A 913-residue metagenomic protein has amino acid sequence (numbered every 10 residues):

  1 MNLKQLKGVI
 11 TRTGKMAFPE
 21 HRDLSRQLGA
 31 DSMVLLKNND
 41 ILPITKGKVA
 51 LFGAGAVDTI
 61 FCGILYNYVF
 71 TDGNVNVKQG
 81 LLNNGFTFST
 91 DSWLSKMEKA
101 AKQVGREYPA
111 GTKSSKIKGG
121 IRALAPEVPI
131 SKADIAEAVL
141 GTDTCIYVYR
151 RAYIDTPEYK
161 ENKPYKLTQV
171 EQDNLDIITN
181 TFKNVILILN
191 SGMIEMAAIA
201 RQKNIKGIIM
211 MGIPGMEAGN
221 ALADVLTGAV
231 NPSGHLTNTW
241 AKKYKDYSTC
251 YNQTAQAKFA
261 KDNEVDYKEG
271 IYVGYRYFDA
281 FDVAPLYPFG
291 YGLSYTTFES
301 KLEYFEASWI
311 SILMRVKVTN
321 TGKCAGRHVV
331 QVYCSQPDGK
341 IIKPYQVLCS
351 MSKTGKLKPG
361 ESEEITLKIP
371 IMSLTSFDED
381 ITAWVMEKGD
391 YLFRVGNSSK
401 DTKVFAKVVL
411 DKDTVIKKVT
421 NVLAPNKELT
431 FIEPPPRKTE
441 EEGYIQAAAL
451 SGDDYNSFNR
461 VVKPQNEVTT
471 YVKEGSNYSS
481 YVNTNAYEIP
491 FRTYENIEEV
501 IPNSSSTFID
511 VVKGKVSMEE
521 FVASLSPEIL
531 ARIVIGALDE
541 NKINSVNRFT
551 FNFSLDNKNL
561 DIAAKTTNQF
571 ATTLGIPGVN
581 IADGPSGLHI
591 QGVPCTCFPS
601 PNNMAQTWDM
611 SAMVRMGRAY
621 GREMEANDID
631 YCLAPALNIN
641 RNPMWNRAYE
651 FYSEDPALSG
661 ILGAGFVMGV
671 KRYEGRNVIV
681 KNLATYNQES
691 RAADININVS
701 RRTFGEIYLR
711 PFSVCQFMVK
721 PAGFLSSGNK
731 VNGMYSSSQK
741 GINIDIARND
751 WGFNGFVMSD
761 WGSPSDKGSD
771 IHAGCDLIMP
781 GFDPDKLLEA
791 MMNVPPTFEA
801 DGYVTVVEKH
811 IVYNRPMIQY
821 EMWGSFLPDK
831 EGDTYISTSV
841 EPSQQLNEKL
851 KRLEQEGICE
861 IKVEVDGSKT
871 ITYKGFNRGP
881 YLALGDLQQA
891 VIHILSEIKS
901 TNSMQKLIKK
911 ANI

Functional and structural regions predicted by a protein language model:
M1-S376, V385-V395, S399-K400, V419-I913: Glycoside hydrolase catalytic-domain context in secreted enzymes
T382: Extracellular/periplasmic metallocenter environments
D401-K418: Short beta-strand elements
